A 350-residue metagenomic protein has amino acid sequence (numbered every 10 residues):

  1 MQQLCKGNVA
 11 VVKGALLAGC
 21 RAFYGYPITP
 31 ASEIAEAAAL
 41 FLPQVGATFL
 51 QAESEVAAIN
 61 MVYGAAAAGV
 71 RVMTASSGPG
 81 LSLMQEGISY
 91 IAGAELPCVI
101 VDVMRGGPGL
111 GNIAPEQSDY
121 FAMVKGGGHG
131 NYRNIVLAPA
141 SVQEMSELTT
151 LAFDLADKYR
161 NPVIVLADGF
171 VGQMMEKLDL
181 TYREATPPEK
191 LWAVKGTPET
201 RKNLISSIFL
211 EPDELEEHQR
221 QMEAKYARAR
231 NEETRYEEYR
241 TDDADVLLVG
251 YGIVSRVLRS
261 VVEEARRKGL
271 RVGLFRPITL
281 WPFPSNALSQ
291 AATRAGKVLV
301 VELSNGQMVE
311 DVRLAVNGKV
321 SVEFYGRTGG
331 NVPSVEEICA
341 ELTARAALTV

Functional and structural regions predicted by a protein language model:
M1-G126, R133, S141, T328 (+1 more regions): Thiamine diphosphate
K6-A10, E223-V246, R259: Glycine-/acidic-rich phosphate or pyrophosphate-binding loops and their flanking alpha/beta elements
R105-G107, A167-M174, G252-V254, N305 (+1 more regions): Glycine-rich beta-alpha junction loops
A114-D168: Conserved thiamine diphosphate
R160-E238: Conformationally flexible catalytic loops at phosphate/diphosphate-handling active centers
L258-A291: Generic long, charged, amphipathic alpha-helical segments
E302-V350: Peripheral docking tails and interdomain loops at the edges of cofactor- or intermediate-handling domains
